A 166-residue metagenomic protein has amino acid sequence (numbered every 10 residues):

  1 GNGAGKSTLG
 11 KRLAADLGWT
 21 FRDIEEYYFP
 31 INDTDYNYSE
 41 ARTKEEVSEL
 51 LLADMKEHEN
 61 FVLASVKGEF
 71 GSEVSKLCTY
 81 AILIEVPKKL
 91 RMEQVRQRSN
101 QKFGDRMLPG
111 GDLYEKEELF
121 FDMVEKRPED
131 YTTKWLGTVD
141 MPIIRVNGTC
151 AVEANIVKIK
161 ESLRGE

Functional and structural regions predicted by a protein language model:
G1: P-loop (Walker A) phosphate-binding loop of NTP-binding proteins
A4: ATP-binding Walker
S7: Walker A/P-loop
K11, A15-K56: Conserved substrate/cofactor phosphate-moiety recognition/catalytic segment in nucleotide-dependent phosphotransferases
E57-F61: Loop/turn-to-beta-strand initiation segments
L77-R98, V146: Conserved phosphate-donor/acceptor-positioning beta-strand/loop module used by diverse small-molecule
Q97-D105: Conserved AAA+ ATPase "sensor/coupling" helix adjacent to the nucleotide-binding pocket
G104-N155: Small-molecule kinase domains that catalyze NTP-dependent phosphoryl transfer to phosphate-bearing small molecules
